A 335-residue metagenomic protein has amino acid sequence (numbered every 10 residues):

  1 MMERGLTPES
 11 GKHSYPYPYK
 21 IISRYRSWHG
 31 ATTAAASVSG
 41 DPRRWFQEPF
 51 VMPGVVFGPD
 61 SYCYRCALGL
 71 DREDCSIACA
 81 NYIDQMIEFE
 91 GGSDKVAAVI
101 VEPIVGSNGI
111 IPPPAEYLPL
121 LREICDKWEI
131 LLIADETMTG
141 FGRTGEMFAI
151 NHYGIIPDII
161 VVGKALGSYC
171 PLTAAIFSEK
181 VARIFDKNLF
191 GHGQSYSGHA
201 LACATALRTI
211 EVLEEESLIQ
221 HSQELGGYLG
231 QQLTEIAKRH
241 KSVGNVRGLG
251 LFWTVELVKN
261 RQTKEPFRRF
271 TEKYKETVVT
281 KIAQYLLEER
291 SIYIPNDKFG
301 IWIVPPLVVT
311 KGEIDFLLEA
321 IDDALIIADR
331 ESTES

Functional and structural regions predicted by a protein language model:
M1-S335: Conserved N-terminal phosphate-binding loop of PLP-dependent enzymes in the Aspartate aminotransferase
